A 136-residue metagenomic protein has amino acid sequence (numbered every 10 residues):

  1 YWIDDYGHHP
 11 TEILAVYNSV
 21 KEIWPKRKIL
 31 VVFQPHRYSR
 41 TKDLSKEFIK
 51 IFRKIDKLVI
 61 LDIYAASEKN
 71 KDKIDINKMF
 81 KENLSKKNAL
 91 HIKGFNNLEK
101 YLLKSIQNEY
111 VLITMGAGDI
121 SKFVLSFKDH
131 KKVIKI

Functional and structural regions predicted by a protein language model:
Y1-K57: Nucleotide phosphate-binding/pyrophosphate-handling subdomain across enzymes that bind or process nucleotide phosphates
D5, A89-L90, L112: Generic structural signal for residues in well-ordered beta-strands
H8, P35-Y38, Y64-A66, A117-I120: Short glycine-rich anion-binding loops that position phosphate/pyrophosphate groups of nucleotides and phosphorylated
A15, D43-S45, K71-D72, L103 (+1 more regions): Short amphipathic alpha-helical segments
N18-E22, K46-K50, D75-I76, N108 (+1 more regions): Short, solvent-exposed amphipathic alpha-helical segments in soluble enzyme and RNA/protein-processing domains
I49-N108: C-terminal helical cap/extension that packs against the catalytic core of soluble nucleotide-cofactor enzymes
I60-I63, H130-I136: Short, flexible loop segments at boundaries between secondary-structure elements
N97-K128: A glycine-rich beta-strand to alpha-helix segment that forms a phosphate/ribose-binding loop at ligand/cofactor sites
